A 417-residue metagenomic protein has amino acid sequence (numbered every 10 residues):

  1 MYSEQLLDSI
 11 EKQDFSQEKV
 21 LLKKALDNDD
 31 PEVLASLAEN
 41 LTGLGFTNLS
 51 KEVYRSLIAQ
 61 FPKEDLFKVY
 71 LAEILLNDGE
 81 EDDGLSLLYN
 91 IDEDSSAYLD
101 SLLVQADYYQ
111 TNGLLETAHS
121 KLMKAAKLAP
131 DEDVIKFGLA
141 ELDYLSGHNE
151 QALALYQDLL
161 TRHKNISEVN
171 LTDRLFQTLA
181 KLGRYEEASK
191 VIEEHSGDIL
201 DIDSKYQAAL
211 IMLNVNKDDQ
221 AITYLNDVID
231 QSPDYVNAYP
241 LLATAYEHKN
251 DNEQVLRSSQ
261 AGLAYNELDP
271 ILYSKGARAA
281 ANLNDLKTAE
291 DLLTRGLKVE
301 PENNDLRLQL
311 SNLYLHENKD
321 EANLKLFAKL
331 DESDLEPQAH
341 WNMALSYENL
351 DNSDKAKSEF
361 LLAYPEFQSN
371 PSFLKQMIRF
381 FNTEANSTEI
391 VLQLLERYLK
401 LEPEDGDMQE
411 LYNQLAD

Functional and structural regions predicted by a protein language model:
M1-D417: Alpha-solenoid helical repeat scaffolds
